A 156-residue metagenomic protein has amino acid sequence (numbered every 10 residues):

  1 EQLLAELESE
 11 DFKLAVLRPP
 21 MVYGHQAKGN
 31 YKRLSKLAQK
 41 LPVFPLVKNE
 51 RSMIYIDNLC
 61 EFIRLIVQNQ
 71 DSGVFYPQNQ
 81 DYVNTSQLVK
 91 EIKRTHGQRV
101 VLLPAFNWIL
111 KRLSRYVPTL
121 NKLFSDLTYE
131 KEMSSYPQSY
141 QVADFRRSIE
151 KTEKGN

Functional and structural regions predicted by a protein language model:
E1-A15: Active-site Tyr-X1-5-Lys
A15-L17, F75: Hydrophobic/aromatic beta-strand patches that form the interior of the parallel beta-sheet core in alpha/beta enzyme
P20-A27, L46-I56, N79: Glycine-rich "substrate-gating" loop/helix at the edge of Rossmann-like oxidoreductase active sites
K28-K32, Q87: Generic recognition of short, well-ordered alpha-helical segments
K36-I54, N58, F62: A conserved pocket-lining segment of Rossmann-fold NAD(P)-dependent short-chain dehydrogenase/reductase
R51-D57, V83, Y140-A143: Residue-level signal for the nucleotide or nucleotide-sugar donor/cofactor binding architecture
F62-L120, A143-N156: Mid/C-terminal beta-alpha module of Rossmann-like enzyme folds, strongest in SDR-family dehydrogenases/epimerases
T119-Y129: A polyampholytic, Gly/Pro-enriched intrinsically disordered region
